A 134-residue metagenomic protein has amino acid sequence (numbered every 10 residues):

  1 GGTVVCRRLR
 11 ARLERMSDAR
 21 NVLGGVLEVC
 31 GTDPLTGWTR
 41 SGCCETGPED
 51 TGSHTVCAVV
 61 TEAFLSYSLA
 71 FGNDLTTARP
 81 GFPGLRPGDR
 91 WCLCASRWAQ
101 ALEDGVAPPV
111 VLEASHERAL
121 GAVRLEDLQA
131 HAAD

Functional and structural regions predicted by a protein language model:
G1-R15: N-terminal amphipathic/basic-hydrophobic helices that include classical n-h-c signal peptides and signal-anchor
L13-A63, A130-D134: Extended boundary segments
G52-V56, P87-D89, V106-P108: A generic structural signal for short beta-strands and their flanking turns/coil linkers
C57-V59, C92, V111: Short, conserved beta-strand segments within well-ordered enzyme catalytic domains that often line or immediately flank
E62-Q100: Short, conserved turn/kink motifs that form compact alpha/beta structural patches or helix kinks used as
W98-G121: Short, compositionally biased
E117-D134: Glycine- and charge-enriched low-complexity intrinsically disordered segments
